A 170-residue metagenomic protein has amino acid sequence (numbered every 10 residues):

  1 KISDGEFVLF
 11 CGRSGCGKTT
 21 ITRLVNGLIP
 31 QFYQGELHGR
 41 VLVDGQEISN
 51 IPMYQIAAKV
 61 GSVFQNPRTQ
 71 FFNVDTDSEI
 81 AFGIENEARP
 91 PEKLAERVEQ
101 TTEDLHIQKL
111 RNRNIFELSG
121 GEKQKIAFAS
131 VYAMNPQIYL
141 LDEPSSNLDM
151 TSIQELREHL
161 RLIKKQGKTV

Functional and structural regions predicted by a protein language model:
Q34-Q46: Conserved ABC transporter NBD signature motif
E92-L110: Conserved ABC ATPase "signature" region
N114-L118, E122: Conserved ABC ATPase signature
F128-A129: Hydrophobic anchor residue at the start of the ABC signature
N135: Conserved catalytic motifs of ABC-family nucleotide-binding domains
Y139-D142: Catalytic Walker B motif of ABC-type/P-loop ATPase nucleotide-binding domains
M150-S152: Helix N-cap at the start of a conserved alpha-helix in ABC-type nucleotide-binding domains
